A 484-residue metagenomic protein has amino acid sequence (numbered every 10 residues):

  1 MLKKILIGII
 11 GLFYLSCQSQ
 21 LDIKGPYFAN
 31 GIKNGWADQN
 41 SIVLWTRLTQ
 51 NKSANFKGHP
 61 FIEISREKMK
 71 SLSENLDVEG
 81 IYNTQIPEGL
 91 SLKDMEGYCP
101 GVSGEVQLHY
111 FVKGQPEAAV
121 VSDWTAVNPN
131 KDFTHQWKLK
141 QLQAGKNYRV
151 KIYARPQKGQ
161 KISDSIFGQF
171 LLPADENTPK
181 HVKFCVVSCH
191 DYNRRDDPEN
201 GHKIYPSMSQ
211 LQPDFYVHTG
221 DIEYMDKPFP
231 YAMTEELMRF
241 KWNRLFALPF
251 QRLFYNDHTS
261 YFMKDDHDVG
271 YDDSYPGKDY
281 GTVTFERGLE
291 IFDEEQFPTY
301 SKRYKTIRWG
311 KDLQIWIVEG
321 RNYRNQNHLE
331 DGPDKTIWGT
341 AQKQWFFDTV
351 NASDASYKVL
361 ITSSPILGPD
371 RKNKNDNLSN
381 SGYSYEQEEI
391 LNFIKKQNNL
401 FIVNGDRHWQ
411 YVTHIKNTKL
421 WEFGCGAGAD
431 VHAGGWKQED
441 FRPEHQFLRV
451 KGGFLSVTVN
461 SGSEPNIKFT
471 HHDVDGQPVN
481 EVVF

Functional and structural regions predicted by a protein language model:
M1-I23: Bacterial Sec-dependent N-terminal signal peptides
Q20-F484: Metal-dependent phosphoester/phosphodiester hydrolase catalytic core
